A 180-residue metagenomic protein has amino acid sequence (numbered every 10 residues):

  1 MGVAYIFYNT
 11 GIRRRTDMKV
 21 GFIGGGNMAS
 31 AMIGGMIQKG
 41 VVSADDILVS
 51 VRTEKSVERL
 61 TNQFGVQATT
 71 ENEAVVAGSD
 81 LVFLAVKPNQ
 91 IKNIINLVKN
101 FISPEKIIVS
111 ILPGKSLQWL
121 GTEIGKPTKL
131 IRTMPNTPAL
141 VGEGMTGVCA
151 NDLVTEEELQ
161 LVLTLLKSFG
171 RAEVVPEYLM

Functional and structural regions predicted by a protein language model:
G2-D17: Short, Lys/Arg-enriched N-terminal segments with co-localized hydrophobic residues within the first ~10-30 amino acids
R14-Q63, Q67-T70, A77, E143-G144: NAD(P)+-binding Rossmann beta1-loop-alpha1 motif at the extreme N-terminus of oxidoreductases
M18, D45, V66, K106 (+2 more regions): A structural micro-motif
V20-F22, V82, V109, V162: Hydrophobic packing within well-folded, soluble alpha/beta domains
G25, A29, V57, S79 (+5 more regions): A general structural signal for well-ordered alpha-helical segments in protein cores
G35-K39, S50, Q63, F101 (+3 more regions): Change "in soluble alpha/beta enzymes" to "in soluble alpha/beta proteins
E54, Q63-F64, N72-A77, L81-V148: Rossmann-like NAD(P)(H) cofactor-binding subdomain of soluble oxidoreductases
W119-K129, M145-M180: Internal alpha-helical scaffold of NAD(P)-dependent oxidoreductase catalytic cores
